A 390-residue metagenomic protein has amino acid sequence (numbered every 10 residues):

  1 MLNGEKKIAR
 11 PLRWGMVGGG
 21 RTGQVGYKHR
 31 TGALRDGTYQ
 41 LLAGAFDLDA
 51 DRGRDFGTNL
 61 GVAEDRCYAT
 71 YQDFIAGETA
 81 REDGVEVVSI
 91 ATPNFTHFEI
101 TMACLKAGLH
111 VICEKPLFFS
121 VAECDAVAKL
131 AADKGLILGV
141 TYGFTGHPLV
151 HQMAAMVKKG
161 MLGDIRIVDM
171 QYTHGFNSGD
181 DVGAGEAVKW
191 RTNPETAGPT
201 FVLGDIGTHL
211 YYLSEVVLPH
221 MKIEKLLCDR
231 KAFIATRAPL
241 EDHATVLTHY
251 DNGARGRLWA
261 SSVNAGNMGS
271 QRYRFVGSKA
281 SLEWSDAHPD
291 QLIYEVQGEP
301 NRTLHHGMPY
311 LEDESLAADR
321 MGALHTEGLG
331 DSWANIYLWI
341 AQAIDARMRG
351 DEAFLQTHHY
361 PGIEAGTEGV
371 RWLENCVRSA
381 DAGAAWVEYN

Functional and structural regions predicted by a protein language model:
M1-L2, P11, G143, T245 (+3 more regions): C-terminal glycine/acidic-rich active-site capping loop/insertion
M1-V62: N-terminal Rossmann-like dinucleotide-binding module
R10, I137, F144-A238, G383: Predominantly a Rossmann-like dinucleotide-binding segment in NAD(P)-dependent oxidoreductases
L48-A50, F98, A235: Catalytic cores of eukaryotic secretory-pathway lumenal/extracellular enzymes that build and remodel glycoconjugates
R66-V85: A structured beta-alpha segment of the ubiquitous adenosine-cofactor-binding alpha/beta core
V87, P93-T145, G160: Beta-strand-loop-alpha-helix segment that lines the small-molecule cofactor/substrate pocket of alpha/beta enzymes
G204-Q291: Glycine-rich, aromatic-lined ligand/substrate-binding cores of catalytic and carbohydrate-binding domains
